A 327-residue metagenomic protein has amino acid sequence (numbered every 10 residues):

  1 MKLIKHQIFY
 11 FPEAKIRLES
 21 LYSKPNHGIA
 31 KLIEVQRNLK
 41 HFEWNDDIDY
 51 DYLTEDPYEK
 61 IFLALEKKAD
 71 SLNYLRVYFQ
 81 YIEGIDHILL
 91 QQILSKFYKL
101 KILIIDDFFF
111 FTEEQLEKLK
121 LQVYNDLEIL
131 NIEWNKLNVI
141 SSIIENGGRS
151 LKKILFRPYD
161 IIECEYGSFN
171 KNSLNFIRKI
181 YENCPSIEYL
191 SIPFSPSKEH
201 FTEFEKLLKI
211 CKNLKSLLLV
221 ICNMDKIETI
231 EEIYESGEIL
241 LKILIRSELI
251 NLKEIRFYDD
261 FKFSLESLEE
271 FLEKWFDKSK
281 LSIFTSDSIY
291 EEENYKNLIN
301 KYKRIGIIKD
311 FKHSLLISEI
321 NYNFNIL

Functional and structural regions predicted by a protein language model:
M1-L327: The conserved beta-strand core of Leucine-Rich Repeat
